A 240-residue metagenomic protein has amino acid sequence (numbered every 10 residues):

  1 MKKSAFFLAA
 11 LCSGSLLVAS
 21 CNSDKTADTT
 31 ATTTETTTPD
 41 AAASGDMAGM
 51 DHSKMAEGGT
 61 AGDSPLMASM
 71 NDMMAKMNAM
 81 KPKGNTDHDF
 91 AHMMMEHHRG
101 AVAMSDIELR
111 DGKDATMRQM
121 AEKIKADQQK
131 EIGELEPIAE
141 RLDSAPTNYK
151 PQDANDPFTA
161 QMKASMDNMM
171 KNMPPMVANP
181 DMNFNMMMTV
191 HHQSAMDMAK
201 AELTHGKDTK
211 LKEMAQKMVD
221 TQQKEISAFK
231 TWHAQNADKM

Functional and structural regions predicted by a protein language model:
M1-A19: Sec-dependent bacterial lipoprotein signal peptides
K2-L8, T26-A31, M55: N-terminal membrane-targeting/anchoring regions of envelope/secretory proteins
C21-D24: Bacterial signal peptide processing site
T30-A31, T38-M240: All-alpha RGS (Regulator of G-protein Signaling) helical domain and cognate RGS-like helical scaffolds
